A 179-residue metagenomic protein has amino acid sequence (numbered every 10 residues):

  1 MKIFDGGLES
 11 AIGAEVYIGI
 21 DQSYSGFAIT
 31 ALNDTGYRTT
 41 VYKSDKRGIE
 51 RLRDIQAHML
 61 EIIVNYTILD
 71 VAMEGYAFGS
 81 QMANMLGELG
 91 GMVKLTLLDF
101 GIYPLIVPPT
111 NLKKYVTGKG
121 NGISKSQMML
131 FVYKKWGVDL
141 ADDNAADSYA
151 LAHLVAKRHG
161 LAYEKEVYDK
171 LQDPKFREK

Functional and structural regions predicted by a protein language model:
M1-K179: Phosphate- and other anionic-substrate recognition elements at nucleic-acid/protein interfaces
